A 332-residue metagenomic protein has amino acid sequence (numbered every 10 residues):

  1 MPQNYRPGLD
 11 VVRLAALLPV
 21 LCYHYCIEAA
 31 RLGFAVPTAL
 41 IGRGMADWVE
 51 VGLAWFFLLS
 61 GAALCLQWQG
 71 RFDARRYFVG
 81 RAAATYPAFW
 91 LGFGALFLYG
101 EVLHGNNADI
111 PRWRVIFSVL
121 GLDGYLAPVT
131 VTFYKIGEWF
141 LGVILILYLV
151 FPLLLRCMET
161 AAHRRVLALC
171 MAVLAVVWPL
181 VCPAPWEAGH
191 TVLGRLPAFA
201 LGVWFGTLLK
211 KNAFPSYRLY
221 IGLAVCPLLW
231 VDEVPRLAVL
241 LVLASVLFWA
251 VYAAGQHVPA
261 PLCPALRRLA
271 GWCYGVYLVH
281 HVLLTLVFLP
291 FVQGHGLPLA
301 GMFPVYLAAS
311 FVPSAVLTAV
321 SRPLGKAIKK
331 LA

Functional and structural regions predicted by a protein language model:
M1-V177, W272, Q293-A332: Membrane-cytosol interface segments of multi-pass membrane proteins, especially ER/Golgi lipid-handling enzymes
Q3-P7, A127, K211-P215, L262-P264: A generic local structural motif
P7, I41-L53, V129-V143, V181-L201 (+2 more regions): Interfacial loop-to-helix transition and helix-capping segments at the boundaries of transmembrane helices
A15, R195, F205-L208, S216-Y217 (+2 more regions): Residue-level recognition of alpha-helix termini/interfacial anchor residues
L18, A29, L149, A200 (+2 more regions): Hydrophobic positions within alpha-helical membrane elements
L64-F72, E101, L153-T160, P179-V181 (+5 more regions): Structural signal for the C-terminal ends of transmembrane alpha-helices and the immediately following loop
R165-V173, S216-L228: Signature aromatic-anchored transmembrane alpha helix within multi-pass, membrane-resident enzymes that catalyze glycan
C226-K326: Alpha-helical transmembrane segments of multi-pass integral membrane proteins
